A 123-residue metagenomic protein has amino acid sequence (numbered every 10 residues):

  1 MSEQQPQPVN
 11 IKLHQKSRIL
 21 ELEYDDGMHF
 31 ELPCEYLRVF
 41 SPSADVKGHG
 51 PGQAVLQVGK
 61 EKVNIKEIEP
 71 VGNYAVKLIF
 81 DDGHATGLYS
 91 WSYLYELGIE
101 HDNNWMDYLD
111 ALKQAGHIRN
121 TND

Functional and structural regions predicted by a protein language model:
M1-D123: Motif-centric detector for short Cys/His coordination patterns
